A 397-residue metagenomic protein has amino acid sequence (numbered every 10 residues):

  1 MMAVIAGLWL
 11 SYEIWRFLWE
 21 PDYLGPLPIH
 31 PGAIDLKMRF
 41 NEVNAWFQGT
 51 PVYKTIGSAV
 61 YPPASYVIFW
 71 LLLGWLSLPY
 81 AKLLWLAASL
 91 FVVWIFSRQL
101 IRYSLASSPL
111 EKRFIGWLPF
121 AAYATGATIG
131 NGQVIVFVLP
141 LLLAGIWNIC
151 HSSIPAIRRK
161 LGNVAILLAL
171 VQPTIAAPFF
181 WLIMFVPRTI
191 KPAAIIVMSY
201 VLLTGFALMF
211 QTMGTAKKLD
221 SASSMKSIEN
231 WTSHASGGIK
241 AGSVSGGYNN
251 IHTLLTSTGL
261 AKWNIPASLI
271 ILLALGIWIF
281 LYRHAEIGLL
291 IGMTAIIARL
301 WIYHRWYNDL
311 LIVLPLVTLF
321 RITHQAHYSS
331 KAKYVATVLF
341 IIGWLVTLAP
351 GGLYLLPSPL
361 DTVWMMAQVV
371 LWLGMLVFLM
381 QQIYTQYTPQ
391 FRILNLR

Functional and structural regions predicted by a protein language model:
M1-S153, R158-L161, F185-V313, F391-R397: Primarily membrane-embedded glycan-assembly and transfer machineries that use lipid-linked glycans
Q48, Q99, Q133, Q172 (+6 more regions): Residue-identity detector for glutamine
A165-L182, W301-N308: Transmembrane helices and adjacent periplasmic/lumenal helix-loop junctions of polyprenol-phosphate-dependent
V171-T174, L202-L203, I342-V346: Membrane-embedded alpha-helical segments of transport systems, primarily multispan ion/solute transporters
A298, I312, F320-R321, W364: Generic hydrophobic alpha-helical scaffold/packing signal
I322-R397: Aromatic-enriched
